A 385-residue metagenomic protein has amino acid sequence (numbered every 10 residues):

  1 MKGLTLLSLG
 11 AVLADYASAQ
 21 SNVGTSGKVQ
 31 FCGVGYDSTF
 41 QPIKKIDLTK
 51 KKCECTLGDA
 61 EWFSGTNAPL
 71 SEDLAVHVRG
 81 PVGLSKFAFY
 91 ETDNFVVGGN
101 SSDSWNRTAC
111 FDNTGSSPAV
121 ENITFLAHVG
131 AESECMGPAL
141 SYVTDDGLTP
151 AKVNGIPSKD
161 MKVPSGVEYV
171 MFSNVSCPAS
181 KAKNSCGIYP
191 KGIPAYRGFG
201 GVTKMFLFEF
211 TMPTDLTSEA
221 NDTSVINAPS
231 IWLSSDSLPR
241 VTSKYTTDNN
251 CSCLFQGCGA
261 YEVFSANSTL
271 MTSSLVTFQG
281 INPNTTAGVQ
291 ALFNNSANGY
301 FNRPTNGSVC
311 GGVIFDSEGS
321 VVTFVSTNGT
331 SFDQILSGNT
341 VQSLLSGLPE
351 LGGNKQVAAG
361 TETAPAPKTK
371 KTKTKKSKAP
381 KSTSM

Functional and structural regions predicted by a protein language model:
M1-S21, T383-M385: Fungal secretory targeting signals
S8-A17, F125, G137, S377: N-terminal cationic amphipathic segment used for targeting or macromolecule association
A19-K204, T211-L216, N221, P229 (+5 more regions): Low-complexity, Ser/Thr/Pro/Gly-rich disordered linker/stalk regions
E209-I314: Active-site cradle of extracellular carbohydrate-active enzymes
C253-F255, G259, L270, T286-M385: Long, compositionally biased interface segments
